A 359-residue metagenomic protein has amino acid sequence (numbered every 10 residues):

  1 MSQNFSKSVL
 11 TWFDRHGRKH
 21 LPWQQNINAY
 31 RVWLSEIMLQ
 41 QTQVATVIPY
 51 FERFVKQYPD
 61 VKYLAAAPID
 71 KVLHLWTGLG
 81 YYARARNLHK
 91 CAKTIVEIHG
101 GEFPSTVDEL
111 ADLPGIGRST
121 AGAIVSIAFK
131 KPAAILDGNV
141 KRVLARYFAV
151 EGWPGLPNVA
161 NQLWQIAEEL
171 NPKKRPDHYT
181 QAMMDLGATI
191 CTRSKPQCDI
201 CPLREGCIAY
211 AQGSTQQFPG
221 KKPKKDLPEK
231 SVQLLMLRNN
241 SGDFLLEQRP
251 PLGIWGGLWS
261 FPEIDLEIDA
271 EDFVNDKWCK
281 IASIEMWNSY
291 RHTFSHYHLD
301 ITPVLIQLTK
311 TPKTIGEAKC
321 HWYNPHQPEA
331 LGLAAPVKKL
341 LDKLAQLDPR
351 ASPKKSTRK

Functional and structural regions predicted by a protein language model:
M1-K19, Q24-Q25, D185-K359: Intrinsically disordered, low-complexity, charged terminal extensions of DNA damage-control enzymes
Q3-Q212, Q216, E229, W278: Catalytic cores of DNA base-excision repair glycosylases
